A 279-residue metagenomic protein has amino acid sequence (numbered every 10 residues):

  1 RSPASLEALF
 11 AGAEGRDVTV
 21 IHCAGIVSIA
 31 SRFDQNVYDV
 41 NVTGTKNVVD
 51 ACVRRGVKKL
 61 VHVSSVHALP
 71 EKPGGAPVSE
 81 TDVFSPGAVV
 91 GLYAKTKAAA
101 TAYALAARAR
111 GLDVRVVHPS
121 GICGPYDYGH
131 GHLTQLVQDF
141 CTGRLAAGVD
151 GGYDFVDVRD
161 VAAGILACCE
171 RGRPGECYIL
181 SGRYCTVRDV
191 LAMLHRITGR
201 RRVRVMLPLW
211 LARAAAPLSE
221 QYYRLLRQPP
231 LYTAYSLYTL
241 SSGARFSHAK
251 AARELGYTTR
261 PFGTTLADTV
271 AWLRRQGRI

Functional and structural regions predicted by a protein language model:
R1-T43, N47, A51: NAD(P)H-binding glycine-rich loop region in Rossmannoid oxidoreductase-like domains and their noncatalytic homologs
T19, T43-Y93: Conserved Rossmann-fold NAD(P)-dependent oxidoreductase catalytic core, especially the SDR/UDP-sugar
S64, T101-P125: Conserved beta-loop-beta element that borders a ligand/cofactor-binding pocket
S85-A88, Q135-V156, D160: A conserved pocket-lining segment of Rossmann-fold NAD(P)-dependent short-chain dehydrogenase/reductase
T96: Active-site helix of classical SDR
A99, H132, V149-C169, E176: Substrate-positioning beta->alpha
G164-L231, H248, R253, G263-I279: Mid/C-terminal beta-alpha module of Rossmann-like enzyme folds, strongest in SDR-family dehydrogenases/epimerases
